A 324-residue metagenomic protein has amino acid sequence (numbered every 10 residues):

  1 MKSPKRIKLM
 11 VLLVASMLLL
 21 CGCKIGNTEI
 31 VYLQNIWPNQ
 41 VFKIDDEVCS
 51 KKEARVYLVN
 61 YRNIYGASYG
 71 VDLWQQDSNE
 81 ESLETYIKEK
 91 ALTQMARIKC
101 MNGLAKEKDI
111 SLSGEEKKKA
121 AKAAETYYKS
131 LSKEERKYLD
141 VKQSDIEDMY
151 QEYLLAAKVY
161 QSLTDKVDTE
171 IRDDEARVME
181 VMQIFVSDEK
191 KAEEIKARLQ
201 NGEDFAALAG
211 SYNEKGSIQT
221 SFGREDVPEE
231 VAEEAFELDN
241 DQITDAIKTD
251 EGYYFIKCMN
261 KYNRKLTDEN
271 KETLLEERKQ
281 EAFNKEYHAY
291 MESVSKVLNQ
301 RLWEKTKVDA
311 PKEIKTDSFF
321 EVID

Functional and structural regions predicted by a protein language model:
M1-T85, E89, K296-D324: Short, low-structural-confidence N-terminal segments
N39-D45, E81-L92, M101-S111, D140-I146 (+4 more regions): Second-shell loop/turn segments in exported
E47, A54, T164, V186-K191 (+3 more regions): Solvent-exposed coil/turn segments that connect beta secondary-structure elements in extracytoplasmic/periplasmic
N60-K90, K106-E175, E189-K190: Charged, solvent-exposed helices and adjacent loops that form client-binding or oligomerization surfaces
K108-E116, A207-L208, T244-I247: Surface-exposed patches in mature extracellular/periplasmic domains of secreted proteins
K137-Q183, S211, E229-E272, D317-D324: Proteostasis/folding factors centered on peptidyl-prolyl cis-trans isomerases
I195-V231, N260, R264-L266: Peptidyl-prolyl cis-trans isomerase
